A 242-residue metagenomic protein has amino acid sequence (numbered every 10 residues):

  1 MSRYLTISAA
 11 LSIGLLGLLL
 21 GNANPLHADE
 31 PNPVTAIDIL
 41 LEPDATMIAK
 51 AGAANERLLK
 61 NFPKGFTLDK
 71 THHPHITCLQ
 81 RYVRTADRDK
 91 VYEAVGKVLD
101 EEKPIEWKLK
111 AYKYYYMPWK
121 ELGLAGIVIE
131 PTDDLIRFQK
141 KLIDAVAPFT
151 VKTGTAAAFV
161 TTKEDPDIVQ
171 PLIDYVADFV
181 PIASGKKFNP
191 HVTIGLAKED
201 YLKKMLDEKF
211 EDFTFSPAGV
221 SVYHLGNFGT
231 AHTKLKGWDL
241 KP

Functional and structural regions predicted by a protein language model:
M1-L5: Positively charged n-region of N-terminal signal peptides that target proteins for export
S8-G21: Bacterial N-terminal signal peptides
L26-W119, T132-S221, F228-P242: Basic, often amphipathic N-terminal segments
G126-P131: Short histidine-centered catalytic/ligand-binding loop motif
